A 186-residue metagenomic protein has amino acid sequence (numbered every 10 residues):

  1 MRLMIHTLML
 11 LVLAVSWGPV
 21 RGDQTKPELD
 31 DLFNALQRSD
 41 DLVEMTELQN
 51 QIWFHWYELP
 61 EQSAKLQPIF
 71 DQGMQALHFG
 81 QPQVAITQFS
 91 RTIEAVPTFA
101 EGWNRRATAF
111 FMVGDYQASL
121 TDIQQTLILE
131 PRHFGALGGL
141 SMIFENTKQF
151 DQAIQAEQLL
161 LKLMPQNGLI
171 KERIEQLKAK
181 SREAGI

Functional and structural regions predicted by a protein language model:
D23-Q24, F54-P68: TPR-adjacent "capping" and linker segments in tetratricopeptide-repeat scaffold/adaptor proteins
D31, R38, E47, F54-E58 (+1 more regions): Terminal, low-structured helical/coil segments at or just beyond the last alpha-helical repeat
V43-P60, Q83-S90, T121: Repeat-mediated protein-protein interaction surfaces in helical alpha-solenoids
S63-E130, G135: Alpha-helical adaptor scaffolds
H78, M112, N146-T147, A179-E183: Register position in tetratricopeptide repeats
